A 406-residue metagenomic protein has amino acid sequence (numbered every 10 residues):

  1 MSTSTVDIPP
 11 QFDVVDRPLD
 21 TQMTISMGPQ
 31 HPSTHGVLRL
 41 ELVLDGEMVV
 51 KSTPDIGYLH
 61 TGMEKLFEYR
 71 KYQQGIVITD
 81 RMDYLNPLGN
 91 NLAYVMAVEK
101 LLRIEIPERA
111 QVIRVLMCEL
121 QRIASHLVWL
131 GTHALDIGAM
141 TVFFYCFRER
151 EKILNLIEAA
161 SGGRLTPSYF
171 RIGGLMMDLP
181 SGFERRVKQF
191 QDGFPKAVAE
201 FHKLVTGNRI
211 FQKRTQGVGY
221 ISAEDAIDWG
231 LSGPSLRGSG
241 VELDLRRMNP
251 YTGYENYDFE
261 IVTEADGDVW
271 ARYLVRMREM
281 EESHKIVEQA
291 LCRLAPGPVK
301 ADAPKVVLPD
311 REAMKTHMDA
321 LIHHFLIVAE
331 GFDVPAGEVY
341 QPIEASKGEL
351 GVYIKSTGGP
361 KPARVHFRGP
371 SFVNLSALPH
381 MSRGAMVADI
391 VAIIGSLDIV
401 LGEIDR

Functional and structural regions predicted by a protein language model:
M1-R406: Metal/cofactor-centered catalytic core regions of large enzymes
